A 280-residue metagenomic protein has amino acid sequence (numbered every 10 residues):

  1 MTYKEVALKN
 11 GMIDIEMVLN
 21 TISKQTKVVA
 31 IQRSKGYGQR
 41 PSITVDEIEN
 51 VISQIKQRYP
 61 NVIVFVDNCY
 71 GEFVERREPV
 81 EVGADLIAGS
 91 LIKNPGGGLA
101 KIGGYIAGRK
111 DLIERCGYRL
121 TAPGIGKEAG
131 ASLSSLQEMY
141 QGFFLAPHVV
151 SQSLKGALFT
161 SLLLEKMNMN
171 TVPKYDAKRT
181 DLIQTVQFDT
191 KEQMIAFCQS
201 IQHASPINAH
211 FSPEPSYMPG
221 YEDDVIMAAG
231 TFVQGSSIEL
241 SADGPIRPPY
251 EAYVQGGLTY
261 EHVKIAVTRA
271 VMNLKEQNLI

Functional and structural regions predicted by a protein language model:
M1-S151, K155, L164, N168-V172 (+1 more regions): Conserved PLP-enzyme active-site core in the AAT-like
E165-D176, T180-L279: Conserved C-terminal alpha-helix-loop-beta "cap" of PLP-dependent enzymes that closes/shapes the active-site mouth
